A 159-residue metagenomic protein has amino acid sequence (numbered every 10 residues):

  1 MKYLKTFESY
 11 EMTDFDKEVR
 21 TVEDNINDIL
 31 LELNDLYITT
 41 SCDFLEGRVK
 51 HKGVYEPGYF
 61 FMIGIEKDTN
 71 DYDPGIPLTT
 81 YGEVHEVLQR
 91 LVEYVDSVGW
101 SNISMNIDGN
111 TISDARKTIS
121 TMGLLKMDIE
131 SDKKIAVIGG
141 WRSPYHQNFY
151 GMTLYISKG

Functional and structural regions predicted by a protein language model:
M1-T13: Short acidic, low-complexity intrinsically disordered linear motifs used for protein-protein interactions
D14-I29, D108, A115: Disulfide-bonded cysteine-rich modules in secreted/extracellular proteins, activating on the conserved Cys frameworks
D16-V19, E23, F60, K134 (+1 more regions): Low-complexity, intrinsically disordered short peptide segments enriched in small/polar/basic residues
V22-N34, E86-D96: Amphipathic alpha-helical segments
D24-I26, L31-K52: Long, compositionally biased low-complexity segments enriched in polar/charged residues
Y37-I38, Y150, L154: Polar, enzyme-active/binding microenvironments
V54-F149: Acidic, low-complexity, intrinsically disordered interaction modules
Y155-G159: Short, flexible beta-strand-to-coil junctions
